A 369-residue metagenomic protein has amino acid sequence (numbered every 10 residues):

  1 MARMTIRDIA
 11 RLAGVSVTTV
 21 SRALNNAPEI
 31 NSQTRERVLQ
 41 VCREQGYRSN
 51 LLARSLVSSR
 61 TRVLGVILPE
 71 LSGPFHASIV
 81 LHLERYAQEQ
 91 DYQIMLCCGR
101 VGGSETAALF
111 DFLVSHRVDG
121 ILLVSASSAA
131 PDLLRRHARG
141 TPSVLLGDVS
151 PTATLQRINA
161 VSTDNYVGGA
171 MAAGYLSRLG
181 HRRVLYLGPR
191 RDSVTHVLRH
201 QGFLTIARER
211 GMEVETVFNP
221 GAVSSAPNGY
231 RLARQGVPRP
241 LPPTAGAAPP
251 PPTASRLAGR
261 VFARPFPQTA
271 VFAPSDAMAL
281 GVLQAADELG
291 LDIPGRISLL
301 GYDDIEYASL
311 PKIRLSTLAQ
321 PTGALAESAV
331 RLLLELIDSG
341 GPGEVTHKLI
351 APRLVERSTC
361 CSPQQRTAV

Functional and structural regions predicted by a protein language model:
M1-T61, V369: N-terminal helix-turn-helix DNA-binding module of bacterial transcription factors
L12, V17-R22, V57-S72, Y175 (+1 more regions): Short beta-strand segments enriched in small/hydrophobic residues
S32-E36, Q45-G120, L204: Amphipathic helical "hinge" segments at domain boundaries
E44, H82-Y92, V114, A138-V369: Bacterial carbohydrate/catabolite-sensing allosteric modules
L51-L52, E105-F110, A130-L133, N228 (+2 more regions): Short acidic active-site motifs
R100-G103, V124-A129, A277: Short beta->alpha connector loops
G120-L133, V149-T154: Acidic, Gly/Pro-rich loop/turn segments at junctions of secondary structure
